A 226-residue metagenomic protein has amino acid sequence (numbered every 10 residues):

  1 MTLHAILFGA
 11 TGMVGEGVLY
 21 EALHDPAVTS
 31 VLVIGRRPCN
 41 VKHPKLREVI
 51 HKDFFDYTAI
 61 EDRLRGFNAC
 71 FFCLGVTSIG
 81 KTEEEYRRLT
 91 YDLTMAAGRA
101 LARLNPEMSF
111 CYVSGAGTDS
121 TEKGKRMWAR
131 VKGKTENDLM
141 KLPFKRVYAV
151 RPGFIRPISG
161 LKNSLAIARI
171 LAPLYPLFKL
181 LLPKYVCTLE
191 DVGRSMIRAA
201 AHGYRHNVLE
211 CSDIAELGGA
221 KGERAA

Functional and structural regions predicted by a protein language model:
L3-D25: N-terminal Rossmann NAD(P)H-binding glycine-rich loop of SDR-like oxidoreductase domains
A5-I6, N40, K45-A96, A100-L104 (+1 more regions): NAD(P)H-binding glycine-rich loop region in Rossmannoid oxidoreductase-like domains and their noncatalytic homologs
G17, E21, D25, A96 (+2 more regions): Rossmann-fold NAD(P)-dependent oxidoreductase module
H24, T29, P44, S120-K221: Oxidoreductase cofactor-interface core, primarily capturing Rossmann-like NAD(P)-dependent enzymes
V33-N40: Short, polar loop motifs at secondary-structure junctions
R37, V76, E84, R88-A129 (+3 more regions): Conserved Rossmann-fold NAD(P)-dependent oxidoreductase catalytic core, especially the SDR/UDP-sugar
